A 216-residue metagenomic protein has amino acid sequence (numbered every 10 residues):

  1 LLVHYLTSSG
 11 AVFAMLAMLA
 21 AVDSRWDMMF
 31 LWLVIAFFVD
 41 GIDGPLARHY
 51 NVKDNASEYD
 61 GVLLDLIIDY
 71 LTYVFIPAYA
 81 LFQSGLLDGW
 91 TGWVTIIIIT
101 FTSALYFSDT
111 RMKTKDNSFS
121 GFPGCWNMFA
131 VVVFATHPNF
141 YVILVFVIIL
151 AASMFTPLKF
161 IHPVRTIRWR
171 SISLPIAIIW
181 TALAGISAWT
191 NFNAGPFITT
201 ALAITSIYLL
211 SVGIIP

Functional and structural regions predicted by a protein language model:
L1-S8, H49-Y106: Multi-pass membrane catalytic core of lipid/isoprenoid biosynthesis enzymes
L1-V52: Active-site-proximal cofactor/substrate-binding loop regions of enzyme domains
L1-Y5, Y59-I67, M112-S120, P163-S171: Short, amphipathic, aromatic/basic-enriched membrane-interface segments that mark the entry/exit of transmembrane
L6-S9, M29-A36, T95-I98, T102 (+3 more regions): Hydrophobic alpha-helical transmembrane segments of polytopic
L16-W32, I67, L71-I96, V133-L144 (+1 more regions): Helix-coil boundary and interhelical linker segments in multi-pass alpha-helical membrane proteins
L33-D40, I99-Y106, L150-P157, T205-L209: Alpha-helical transmembrane segments of multi-pass membrane proteins
P45-D54, S103-N117, F155-P163, L210-P216: C-terminal ends of transmembrane helices
F119-P216: C-terminal membrane-associated helical module and adjoining short loops/tails
